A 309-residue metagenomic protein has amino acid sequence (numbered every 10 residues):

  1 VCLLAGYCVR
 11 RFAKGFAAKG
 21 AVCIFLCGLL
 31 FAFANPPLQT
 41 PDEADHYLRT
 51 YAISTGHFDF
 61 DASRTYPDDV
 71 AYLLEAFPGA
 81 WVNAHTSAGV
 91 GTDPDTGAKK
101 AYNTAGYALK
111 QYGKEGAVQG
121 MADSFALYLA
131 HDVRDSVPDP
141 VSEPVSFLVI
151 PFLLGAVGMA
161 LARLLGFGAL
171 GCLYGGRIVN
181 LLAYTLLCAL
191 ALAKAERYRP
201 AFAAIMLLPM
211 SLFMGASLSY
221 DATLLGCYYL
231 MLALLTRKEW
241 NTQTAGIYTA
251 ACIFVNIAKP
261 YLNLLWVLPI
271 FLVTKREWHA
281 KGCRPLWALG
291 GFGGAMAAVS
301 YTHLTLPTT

Functional and structural regions predicted by a protein language model:
L4-A5, Y174-Y198: Transmembrane-helix motifs of polytopic, lipid-linked glycan transferases
K14-A18, F167-L170, A189-P209: Transmembrane-helix signature of polytopic, membrane-embedded enzymes that assemble or transfer cell-envelope glycans
C23, T249-C252, A280-Y301: Hydrophobic alpha-helical membrane-interfacial segments at the cytosolic entry of transmembrane helices
H57-L173: Interfacial juxtamembrane loops and adjacent helix segments that form the catalytic/substrate-binding surfaces
F213-G215, T244-P260, L264-F271: Membrane-interface alpha helices of multi-pass inner-membrane proteins
S217-L224: Short acidic/glycine- and proline-prone juxtamembrane loop motifs at membrane-interface regions of multi-pass membrane
L234-Q243, N263-G294: Perimembrane helix-loop-helix junctions
T302-T308: Conserved small/polar residues in nucleotide/adenosyl-binding loops
